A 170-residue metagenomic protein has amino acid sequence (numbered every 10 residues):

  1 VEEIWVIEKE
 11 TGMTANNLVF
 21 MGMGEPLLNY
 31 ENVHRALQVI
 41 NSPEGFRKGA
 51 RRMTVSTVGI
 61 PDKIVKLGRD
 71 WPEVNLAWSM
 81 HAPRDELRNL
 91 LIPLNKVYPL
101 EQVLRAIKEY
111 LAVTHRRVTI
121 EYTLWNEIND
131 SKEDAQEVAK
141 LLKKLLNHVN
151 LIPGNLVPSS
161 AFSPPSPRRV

Functional and structural regions predicted by a protein language model:
E2-R169: Conserved AdoMet/S-adenosylmethionine-binding subsite of the radical SAM
